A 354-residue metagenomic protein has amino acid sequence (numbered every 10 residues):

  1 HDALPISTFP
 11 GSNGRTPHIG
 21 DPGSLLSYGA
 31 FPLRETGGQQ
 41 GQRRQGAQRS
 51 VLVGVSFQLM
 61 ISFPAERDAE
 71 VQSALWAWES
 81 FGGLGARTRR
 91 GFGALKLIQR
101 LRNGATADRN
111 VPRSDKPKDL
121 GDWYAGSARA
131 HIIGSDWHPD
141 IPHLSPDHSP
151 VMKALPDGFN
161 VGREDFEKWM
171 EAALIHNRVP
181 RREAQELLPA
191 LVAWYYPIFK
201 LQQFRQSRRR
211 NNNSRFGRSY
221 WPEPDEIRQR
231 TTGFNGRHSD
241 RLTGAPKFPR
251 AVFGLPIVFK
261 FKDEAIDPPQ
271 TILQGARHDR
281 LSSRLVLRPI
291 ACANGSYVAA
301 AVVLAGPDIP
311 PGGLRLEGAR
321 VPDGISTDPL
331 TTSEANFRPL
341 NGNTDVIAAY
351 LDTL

Functional and structural regions predicted by a protein language model:
H1-L354: Basic, Gly/Ser/Thr-rich N-terminal segments that form RNA-phosphate-binding interfaces in CRISPR RAMP
